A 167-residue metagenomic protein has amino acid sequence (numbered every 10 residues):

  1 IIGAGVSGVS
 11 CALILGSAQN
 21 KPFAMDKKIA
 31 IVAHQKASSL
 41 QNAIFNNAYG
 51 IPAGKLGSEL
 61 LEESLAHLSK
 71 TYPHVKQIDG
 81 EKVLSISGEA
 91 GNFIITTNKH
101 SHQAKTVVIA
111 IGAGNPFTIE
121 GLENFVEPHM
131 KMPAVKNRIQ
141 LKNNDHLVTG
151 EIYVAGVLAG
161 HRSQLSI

Functional and structural regions predicted by a protein language model:
I1-E62: Beta1-alpha1 glycine-rich phosphate/pyrophosphate-binding loop at the start of Rossmann-like nucleotide-binding domains
I1-I2, S101-N115, I152: Short hydrophobic core segments
Q19-K21, A155-I167: A conserved FAD-binding loop/helix module that cradles the flavin
P22-A24, H100-S101, N144-V148: Solvent-exposed alpha-helices and their adjacent loops that cap or buttress functional pockets in soluble metabolic
L40, F117-I119, R162: Glycine/Thr-rich phosphate-binding loops of Rossmann-like dinucleotide-binding domains
A43-N98: N-terminal Rossmann-like dinucleotide/flavin-binding domain of flavoprotein oxidoreductases that bind FAD/FMN
V107-R138: Glycine-rich beta-alpha-beta "Rossmann" dinucleotide-binding loop(s) and their flanking helix/strand
M130-Y153: FAD-binding beta-loop-beta segment adjacent to the flavin cofactor pocket
